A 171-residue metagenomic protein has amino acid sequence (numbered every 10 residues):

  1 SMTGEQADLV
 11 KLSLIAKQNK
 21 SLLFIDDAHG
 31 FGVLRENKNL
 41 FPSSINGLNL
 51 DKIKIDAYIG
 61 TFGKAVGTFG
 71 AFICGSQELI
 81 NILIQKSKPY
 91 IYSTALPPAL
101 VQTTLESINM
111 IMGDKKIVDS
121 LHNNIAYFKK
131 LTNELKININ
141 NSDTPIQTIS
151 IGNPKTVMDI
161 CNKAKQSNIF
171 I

Functional and structural regions predicted by a protein language model:
S1-G4, G30-G32, Y90-I91, T148-I149: Short, small-residue-enriched loops and turns at beta-alpha junctions that line or gate enzyme active sites
S1-N19, T156-V157: Active-site core of PLP-dependent enzymes with the aminotransferase class I/II
L22-L23: Hydrophobic "anchor" residues on beta-strands that sit immediately upstream of conserved functional sites
L40-F62, N81, Q85: Conserved active-site segment immediately N-terminal to the catalytic lysine that forms the internal aldimine
I59, V66-K115: Conserved core segment of the aminotransferase class I/II
D119-F128, E134-S167: Conserved PLP-binding catalytic core of the aspartate aminotransferase-like
